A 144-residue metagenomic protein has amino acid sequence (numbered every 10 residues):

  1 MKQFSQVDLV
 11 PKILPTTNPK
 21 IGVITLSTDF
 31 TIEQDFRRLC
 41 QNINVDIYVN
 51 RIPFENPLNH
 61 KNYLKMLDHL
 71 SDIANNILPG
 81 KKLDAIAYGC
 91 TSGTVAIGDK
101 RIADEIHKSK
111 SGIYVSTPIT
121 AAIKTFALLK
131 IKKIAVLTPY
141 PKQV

Functional and structural regions predicted by a protein language model:
K2-D72, Q143: N-terminal glycine-rich anion-binding loop in soluble enzyme alpha/beta folds
I13-T17, H107-K110, F126-L129: Solvent-exposed alpha-helices and their adjacent loops that cap or buttress functional pockets in soluble metabolic
S27, S92, Y140: Residue-level signal for short, function-critical loop segments
F30-Q34, A96-D104, K142: Short, surface-exposed alpha-helical segments at coil->helix boundaries
N56-N59, T94-I97, T125: Short active-site-adjacent helix-start/loop capping segments
L70-P118: Glycine/small-residue-rich loop that forms an oxyanion/phosphate-binding "nest" at active or ligand-binding sites
I102-E105, Y114-V144: Conserved beta-alpha
